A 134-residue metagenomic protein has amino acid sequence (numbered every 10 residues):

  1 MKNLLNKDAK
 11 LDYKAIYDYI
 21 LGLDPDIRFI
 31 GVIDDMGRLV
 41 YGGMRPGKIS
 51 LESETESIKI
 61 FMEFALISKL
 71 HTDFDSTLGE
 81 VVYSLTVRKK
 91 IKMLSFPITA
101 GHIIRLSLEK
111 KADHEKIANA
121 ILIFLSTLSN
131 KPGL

Functional and structural regions predicted by a protein language model:
M1-L134: Non-catalytic interaction/Regulatory regions outside core domains
